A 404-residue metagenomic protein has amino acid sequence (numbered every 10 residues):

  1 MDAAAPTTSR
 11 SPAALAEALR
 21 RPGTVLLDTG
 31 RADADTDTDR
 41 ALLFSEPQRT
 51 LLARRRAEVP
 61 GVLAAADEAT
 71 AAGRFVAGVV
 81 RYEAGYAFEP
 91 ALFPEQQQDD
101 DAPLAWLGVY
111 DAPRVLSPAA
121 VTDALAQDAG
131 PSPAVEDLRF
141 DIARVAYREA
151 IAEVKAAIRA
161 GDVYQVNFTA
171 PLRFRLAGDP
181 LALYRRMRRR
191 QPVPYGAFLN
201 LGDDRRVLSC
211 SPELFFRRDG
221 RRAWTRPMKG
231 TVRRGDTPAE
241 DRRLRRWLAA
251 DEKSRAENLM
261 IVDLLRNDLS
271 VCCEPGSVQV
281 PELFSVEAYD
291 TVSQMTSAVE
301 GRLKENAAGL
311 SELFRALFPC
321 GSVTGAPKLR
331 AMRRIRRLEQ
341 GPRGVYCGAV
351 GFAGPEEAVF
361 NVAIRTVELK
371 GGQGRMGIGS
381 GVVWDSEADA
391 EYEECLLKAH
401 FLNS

Functional and structural regions predicted by a protein language model:
M1-S404: Extended alpha-helical targeting/anchoring segments, especially N-terminal organellar/secretory targeting helices
